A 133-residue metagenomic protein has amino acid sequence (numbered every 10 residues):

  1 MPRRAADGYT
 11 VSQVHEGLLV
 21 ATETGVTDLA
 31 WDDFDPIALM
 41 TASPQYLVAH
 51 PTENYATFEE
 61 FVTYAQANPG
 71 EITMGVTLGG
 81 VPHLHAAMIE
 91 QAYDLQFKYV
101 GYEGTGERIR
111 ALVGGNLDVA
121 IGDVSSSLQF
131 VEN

Functional and structural regions predicted by a protein language model:
M1-A6, A87-A92, G106-A120, S125-N133: Short helices/loops that flank or line small-molecule/ion binding pockets
R3-T10, T22-E107: Hinge/capping helix and adjacent helix->loop/strand transition within the periplasmic-binding protein
Q13-L18, V76, T105, G122-S127: Beta->alpha turn/N-cap motifs
